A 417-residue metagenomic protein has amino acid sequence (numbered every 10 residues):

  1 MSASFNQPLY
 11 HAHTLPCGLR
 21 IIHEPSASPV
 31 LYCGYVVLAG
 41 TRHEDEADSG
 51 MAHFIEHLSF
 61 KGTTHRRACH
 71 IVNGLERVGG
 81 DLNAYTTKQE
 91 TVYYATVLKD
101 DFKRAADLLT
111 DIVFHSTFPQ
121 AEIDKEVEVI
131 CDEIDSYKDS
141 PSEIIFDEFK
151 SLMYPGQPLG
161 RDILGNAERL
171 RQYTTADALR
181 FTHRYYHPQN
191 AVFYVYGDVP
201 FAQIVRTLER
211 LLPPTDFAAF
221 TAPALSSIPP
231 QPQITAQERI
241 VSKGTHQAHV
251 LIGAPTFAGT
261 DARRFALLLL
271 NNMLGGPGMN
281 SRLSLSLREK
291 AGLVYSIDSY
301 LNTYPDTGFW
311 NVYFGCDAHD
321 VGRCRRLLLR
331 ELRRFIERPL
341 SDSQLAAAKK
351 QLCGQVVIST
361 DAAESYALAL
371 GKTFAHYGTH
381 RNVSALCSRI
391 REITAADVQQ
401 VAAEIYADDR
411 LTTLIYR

Functional and structural regions predicted by a protein language model:
M1-V30: N- or domain-start disorder-to-order transition segments that initiate the globular core
S4-Q7, L225, P232-I234, N280: Short solvent-exposed loop/turn micro-motifs enriched in small/polar/acidic residues
T14, A68-P223, P229-P230, I240 (+4 more regions): Charge-rich, well-structured scaffold segments of protease-associated domains
G18, P25-L75, F149, A262-L274 (+1 more regions): Active/ligand-binding-proximal structured segments within catalytic/core domains that scaffold catalytic residues
R20-H23, V241, V250-I252: Short hydrophobic-aromatic micro-motifs
S28-V30, K88, P188, T245-H249 (+1 more regions): Short, solvent-exposed loop/turn segments at the edges of secondary structure
Y32-Y35, V250-G253, L414: Active-site-flanking beta-strand signature of metal-NTP-handling nucleotidyl enzymes and homologous cyclase-like
V205, E209, Q233, T245-A254 (+1 more regions): Acidic, glycine-rich loop-and-beta core segments that form the ion-binding/anion-interacting portion of active sites
